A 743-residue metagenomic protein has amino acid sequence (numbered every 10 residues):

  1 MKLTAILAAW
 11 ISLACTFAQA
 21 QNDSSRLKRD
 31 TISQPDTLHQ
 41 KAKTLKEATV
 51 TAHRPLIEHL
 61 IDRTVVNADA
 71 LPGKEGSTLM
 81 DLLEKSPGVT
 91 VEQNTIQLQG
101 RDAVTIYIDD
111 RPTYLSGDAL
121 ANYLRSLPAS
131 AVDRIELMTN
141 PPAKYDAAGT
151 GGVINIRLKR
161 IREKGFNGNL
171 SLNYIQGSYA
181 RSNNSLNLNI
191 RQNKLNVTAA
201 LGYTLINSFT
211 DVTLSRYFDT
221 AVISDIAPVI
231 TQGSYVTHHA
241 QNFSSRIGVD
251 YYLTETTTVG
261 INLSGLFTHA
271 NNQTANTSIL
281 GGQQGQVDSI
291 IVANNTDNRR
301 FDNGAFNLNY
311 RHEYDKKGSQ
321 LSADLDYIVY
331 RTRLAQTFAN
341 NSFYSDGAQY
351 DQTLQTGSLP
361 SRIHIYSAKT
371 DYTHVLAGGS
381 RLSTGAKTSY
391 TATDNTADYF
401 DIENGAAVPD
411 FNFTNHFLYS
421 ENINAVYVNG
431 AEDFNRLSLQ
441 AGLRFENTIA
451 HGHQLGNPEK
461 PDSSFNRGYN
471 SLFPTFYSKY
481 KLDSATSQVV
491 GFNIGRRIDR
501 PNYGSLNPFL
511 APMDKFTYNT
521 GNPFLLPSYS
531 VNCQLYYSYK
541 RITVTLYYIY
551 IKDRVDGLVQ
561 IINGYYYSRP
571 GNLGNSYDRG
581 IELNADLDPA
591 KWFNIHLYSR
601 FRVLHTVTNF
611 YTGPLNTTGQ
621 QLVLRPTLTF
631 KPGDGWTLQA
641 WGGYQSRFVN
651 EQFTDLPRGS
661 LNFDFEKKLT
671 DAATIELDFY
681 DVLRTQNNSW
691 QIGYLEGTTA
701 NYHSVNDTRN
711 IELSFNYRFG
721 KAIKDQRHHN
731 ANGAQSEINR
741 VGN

Functional and structural regions predicted by a protein language model:
N22-P72, V91-Q93, Q99-A103, M138-N140: Short, acidic, small-residue-rich periplasmic hinge/interaction motif at the N-terminus of Gram-negative outer-membrane
D36, L79-L82, L120-N122, L137 (+2 more regions): N-terminal periplasmic accessory domains that precede and gate Gram-negative outer-membrane beta-barrel machines
M80-S116: Extracytoplasmic beta-strand/coil segments of soluble accessory domains associated with Gram-negative outer-membrane
T113-T139: Short acidic/polar hinge/loop motifs at secondary-structure boundaries that mediate gating or recognition
Y179-V212, D225-T274, D302-G304, P474-F476 (+2 more regions): Transmembrane beta-barrel wall of Gram-negative outer-membrane proteins
S244-T268, N295-L455, K481-V489, R541-L546 (+2 more regions): Face-selective signature of the C-terminal outer-membrane beta-barrel domain
I365-K369, D410-N415, L526, N532 (+2 more regions): Outer membrane beta-barrel strand-and-loop segments of large Gram-negative receptors, especially TonB-dependent
N415-N422, R467, I498-L546, Y550 (+4 more regions): Outer-membrane beta-barrel signature, preferentially recognizing the C-terminal barrel domain of Gram-negative
